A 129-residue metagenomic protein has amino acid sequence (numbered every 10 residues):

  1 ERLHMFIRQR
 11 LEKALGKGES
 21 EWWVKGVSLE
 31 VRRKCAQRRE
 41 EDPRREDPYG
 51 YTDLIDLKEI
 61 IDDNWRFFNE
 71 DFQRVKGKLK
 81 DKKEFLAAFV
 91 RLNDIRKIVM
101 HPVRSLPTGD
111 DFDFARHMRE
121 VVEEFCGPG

Functional and structural regions predicted by a protein language model:
E1-G129: Amphipathic alpha-helical interface elements
